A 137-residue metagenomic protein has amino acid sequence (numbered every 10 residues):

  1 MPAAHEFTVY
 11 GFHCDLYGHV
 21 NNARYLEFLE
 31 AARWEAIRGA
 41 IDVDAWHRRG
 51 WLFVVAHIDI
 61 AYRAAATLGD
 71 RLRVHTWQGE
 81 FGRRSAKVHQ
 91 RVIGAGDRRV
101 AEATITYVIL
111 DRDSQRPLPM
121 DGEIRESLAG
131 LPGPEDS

Functional and structural regions predicted by a protein language model:
M1-R73, G79-S137: Terminal targeting signals and extreme-terminal segments of soluble enzymes
